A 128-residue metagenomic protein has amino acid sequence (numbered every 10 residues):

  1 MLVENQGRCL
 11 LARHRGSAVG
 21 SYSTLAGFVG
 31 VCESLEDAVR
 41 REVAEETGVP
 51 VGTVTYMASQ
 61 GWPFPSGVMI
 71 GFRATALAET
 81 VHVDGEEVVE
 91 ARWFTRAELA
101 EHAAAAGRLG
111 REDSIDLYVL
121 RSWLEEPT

Functional and structural regions predicted by a protein language model:
M1-T24, F28-V29, P50-T55, A74-A76: N-terminal strand-loop-strand
A18-Y22, D84-T128: Nudix hydrolase/Nudix homology domain
L25, V39, V43: Hydrophobic alpha-helical positions that pack around
V31-L35: Glycine-rich phosphate/ribose-binding loops and adjacent secondary-structure elements that form binding surfaces
V51, V68, A76, V88-E90: A broad structural signal for short, well-ordered beta-strand segments within beta-sheet-rich domains
Y56-S59, W93: Hydrophobic/anchoring residues in structured secondary elements
Q60-V83: Active-site-adjacent beta-strand/loop module that shapes the phosphate/pyrophosphate-binding cleft
